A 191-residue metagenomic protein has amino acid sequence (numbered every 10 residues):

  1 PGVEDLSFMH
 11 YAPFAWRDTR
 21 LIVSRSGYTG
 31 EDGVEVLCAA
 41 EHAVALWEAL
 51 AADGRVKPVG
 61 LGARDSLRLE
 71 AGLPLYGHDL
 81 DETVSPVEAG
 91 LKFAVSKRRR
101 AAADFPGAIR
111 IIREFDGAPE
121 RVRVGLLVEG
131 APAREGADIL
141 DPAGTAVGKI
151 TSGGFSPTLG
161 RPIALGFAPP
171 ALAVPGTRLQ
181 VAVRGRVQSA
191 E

Functional and structural regions predicted by a protein language model:
P1-E191: Conserved, structured C-terminal
